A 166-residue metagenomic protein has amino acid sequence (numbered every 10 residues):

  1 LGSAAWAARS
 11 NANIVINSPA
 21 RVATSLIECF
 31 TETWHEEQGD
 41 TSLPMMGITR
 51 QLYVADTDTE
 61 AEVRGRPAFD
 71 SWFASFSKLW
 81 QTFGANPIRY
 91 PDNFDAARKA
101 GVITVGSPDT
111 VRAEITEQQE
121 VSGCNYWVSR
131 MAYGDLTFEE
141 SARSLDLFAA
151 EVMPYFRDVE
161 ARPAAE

Functional and structural regions predicted by a protein language model:
L1-E166: Active-site-adjacent structural elements that line small-molecule/cofactor binding pockets in enzymes
